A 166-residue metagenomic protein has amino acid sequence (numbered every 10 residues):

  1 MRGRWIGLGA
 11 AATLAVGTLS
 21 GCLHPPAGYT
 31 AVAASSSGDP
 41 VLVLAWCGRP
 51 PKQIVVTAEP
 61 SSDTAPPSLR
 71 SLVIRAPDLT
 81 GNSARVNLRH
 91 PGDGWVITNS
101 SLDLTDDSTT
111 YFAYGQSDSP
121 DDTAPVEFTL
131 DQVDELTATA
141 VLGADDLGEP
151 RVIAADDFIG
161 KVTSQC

Functional and structural regions predicted by a protein language model:
M1-A10: Bacterial N-terminal signal peptides that target proteins for export
T18-G21: C-terminal motif of bacterial Sec signal peptides marking the signal peptidase cleavage site
L23-P26: Bacterial signal peptide processing site
A31-G48: Post-signal peptide N-terminal segment of mature Sec-exported envelope proteins
V43-S71: Post-signal-peptide N-terminal segment of Sec-exported extracytoplasmic proteins
D63-S101: Extended, solvent-exposed segments with strong compositional bias
P91-Q165: Extracytosolic low-complexity repeat regions of secreted or lipid-anchored proteins
